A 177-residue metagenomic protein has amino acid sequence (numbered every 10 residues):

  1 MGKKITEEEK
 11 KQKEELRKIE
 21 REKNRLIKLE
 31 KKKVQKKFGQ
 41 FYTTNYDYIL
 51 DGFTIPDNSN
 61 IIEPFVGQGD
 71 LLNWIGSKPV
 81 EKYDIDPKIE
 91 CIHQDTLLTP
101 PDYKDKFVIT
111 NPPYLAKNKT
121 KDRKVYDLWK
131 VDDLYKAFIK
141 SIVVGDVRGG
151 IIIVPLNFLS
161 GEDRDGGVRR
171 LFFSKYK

Functional and structural regions predicted by a protein language model:
M1-S59, D70-L71: S-adenosyl-L-methionine
E63: Class I SAM-dependent methyltransferase core
Q68-S77: Conserved SAM-binding loop of SAM-dependent methyltransferases across substrates and taxa, primarily the Class I
L72-N73, E90, A116-K119, F158-D163: Short catalytic/ligand-binding loop motif for oxyanion handling, primarily in non-cytosolic enzymes, centered on
E81-Y103, F107: Adenosine-cofactor binding site in Rossmann-like domains, unifying the SAM/SAH pocket of S-adenosylmethionine-dependent
V108-L115: Amphipathic alpha-helical repeat scaffolds
L115-D133: Mobile active-site "lid"/loop adjacent to the S-adenosyl-L-methionine
V131-K177: Conserved Class I SAM-dependent methyltransferase catalytic core
